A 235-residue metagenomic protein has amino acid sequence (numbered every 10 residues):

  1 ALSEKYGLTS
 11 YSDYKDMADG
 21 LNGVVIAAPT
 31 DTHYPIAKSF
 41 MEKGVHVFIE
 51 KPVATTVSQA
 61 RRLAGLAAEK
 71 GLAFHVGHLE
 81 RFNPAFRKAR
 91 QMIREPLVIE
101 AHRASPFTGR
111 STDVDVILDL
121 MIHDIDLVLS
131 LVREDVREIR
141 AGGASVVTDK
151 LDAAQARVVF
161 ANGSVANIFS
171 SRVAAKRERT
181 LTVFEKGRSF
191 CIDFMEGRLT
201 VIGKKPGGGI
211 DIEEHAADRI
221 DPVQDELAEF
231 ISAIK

Functional and structural regions predicted by a protein language model:
K5-A64: Beta-loop-alpha module in the N-terminal Rossmann-like domain of NAD(P)-dependent dehydrogenases, especially those
L8, K43-V45, K70-A73, S164: A short helix->loop->beta-strand "cap" motif at the edges of active sites that frequently abuts
S12, I49, F74-V76, E100 (+1 more regions): Hydrophobic residues in well-ordered beta-strands that form the structural core
G23, V98, V165: Short, Asp-centered acidic motifs that coordinate Mg2+ and/or phosphate in catalytic or ligand-binding sites
H33, A37, A60, F82-F86 (+2 more regions): A general structural signal for well-ordered alpha-helical segments in protein cores
A54-S111: A contiguous active-site-proximal alpha/beta segment in oxidoreductase catalytic domains
G77-P84, F107-E138: Mid-domain beta-loop-alpha active-site segment that forms a flexible, acidic cofactor/metal-binding surface
I125-R198, P222-K235: Contiguous beta-strand/loop segments that form the cofactor/metal-binding neighborhood of enzyme cores
